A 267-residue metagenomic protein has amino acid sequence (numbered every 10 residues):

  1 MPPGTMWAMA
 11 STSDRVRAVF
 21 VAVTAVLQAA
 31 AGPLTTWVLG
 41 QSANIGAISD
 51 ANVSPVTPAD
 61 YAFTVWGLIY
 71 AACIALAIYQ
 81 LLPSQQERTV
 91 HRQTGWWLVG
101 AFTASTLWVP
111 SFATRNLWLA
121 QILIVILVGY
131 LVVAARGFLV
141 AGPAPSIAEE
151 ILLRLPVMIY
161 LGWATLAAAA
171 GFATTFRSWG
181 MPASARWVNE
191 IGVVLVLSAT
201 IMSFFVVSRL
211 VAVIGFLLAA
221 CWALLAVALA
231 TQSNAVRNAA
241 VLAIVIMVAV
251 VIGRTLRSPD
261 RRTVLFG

Functional and structural regions predicted by a protein language model:
A10-V21, W66: N-terminal membrane topogenic signal
S13, L82-P83, R136-P143, I252-G267: Membrane-interface capping segments at transmembrane-helix boundaries
V23-A30, W97-W108, I124-A135, L153-G171 (+1 more regions): Alpha-helical transmembrane segments of multi-pass integral membrane proteins
A25-A43: Alpha-helical transmembrane segments of multi-pass membrane proteins
D50-V65, E150-Y160, M181-G192: Short aromatic-rich membrane-water interface segments that cap or initiate transmembrane helices in multi-pass membrane
T57-A62, A183-I201, A228-A249: Membrane-interface transmembrane-helix boundary segments in multi-pass integral membrane proteins
L107-I122, W179-R186, F205-L210, T231-R237: Membrane-interface helix caps and helix-loop-helix hairpins in membrane proteins
I214-L225: Central hydrophobic cores of alpha-helical transmembrane segments in multi-pass integral membrane proteins
